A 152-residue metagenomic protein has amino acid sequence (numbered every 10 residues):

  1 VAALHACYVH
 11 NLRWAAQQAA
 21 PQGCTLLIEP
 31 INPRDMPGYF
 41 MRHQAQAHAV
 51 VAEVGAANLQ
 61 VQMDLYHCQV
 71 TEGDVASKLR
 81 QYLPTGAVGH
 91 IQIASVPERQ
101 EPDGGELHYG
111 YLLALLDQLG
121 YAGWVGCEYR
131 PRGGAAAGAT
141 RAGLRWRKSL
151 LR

Functional and structural regions predicted by a protein language model:
V1-A6, N32-Y39: Surface-exposed cleft-lining segments at the edges of enzyme active sites
L4-N11, G143: Hydrophobic alpha-helical membrane-association signature
R13, Q17, T25, M41-M63 (+1 more regions): Histidine-acidic metal/acid-base catalytic patches
